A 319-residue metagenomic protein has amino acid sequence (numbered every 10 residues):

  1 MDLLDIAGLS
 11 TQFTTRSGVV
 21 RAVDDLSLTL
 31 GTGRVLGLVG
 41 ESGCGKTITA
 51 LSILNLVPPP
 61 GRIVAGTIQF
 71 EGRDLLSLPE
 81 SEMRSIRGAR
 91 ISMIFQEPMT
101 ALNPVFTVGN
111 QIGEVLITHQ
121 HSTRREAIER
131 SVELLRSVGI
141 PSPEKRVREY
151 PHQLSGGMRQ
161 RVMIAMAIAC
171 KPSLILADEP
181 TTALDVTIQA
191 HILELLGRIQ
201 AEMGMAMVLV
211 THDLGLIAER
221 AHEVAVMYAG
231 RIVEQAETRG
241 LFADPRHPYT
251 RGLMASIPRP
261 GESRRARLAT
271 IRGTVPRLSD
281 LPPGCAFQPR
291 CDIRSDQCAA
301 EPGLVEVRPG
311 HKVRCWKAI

Functional and structural regions predicted by a protein language model:
F13-S17, N55-P60, S77-M83, F106 (+4 more regions): ABC-type ATPase nucleotide-binding domains, specifically the catalytic core motifs of the NBD
E41, N55, L176-P180, L184-A266: P-loop NTP-binding/switch modules centered on Walker-like glycine-rich loops
P60, P141-K145, Q235-I319: Short catalytic/signature loops enriched in Gly
I63-D74: Conserved ABC transporter NBD signature motif
R73-D74, E126-K145, M254-A255: Conserved ABC ATPase "signature" region
A169-S173: A short, proline-enriched helix->beta-strand linker immediately N-terminal to the Walker B motif in ABC-type P-loop
